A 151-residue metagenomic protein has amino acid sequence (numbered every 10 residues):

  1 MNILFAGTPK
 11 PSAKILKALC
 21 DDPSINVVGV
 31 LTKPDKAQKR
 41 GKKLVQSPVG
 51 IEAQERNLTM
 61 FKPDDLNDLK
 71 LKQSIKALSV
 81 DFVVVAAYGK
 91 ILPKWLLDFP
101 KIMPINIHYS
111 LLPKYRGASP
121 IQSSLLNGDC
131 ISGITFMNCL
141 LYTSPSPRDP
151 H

Functional and structural regions predicted by a protein language model:
M1-R40: N-terminal Rossmann-like dinucleotide-binding module
P23, R56, F99-K101: Short, structured coil segments at secondary-structure junctions
A37-D81: N-terminal glycine-/serine-/threonine-rich beta1-alpha1-beta2 phosphate-ribose binding loop of Rossmann-like
N67-L78, F82-I134: Alpha-helical oligomerization interface recognition
Y142-H151: Single conserved hydrophobic/aromatic residue that forms the stacking wall/gate of nucleotide- or nucleobase-binding
